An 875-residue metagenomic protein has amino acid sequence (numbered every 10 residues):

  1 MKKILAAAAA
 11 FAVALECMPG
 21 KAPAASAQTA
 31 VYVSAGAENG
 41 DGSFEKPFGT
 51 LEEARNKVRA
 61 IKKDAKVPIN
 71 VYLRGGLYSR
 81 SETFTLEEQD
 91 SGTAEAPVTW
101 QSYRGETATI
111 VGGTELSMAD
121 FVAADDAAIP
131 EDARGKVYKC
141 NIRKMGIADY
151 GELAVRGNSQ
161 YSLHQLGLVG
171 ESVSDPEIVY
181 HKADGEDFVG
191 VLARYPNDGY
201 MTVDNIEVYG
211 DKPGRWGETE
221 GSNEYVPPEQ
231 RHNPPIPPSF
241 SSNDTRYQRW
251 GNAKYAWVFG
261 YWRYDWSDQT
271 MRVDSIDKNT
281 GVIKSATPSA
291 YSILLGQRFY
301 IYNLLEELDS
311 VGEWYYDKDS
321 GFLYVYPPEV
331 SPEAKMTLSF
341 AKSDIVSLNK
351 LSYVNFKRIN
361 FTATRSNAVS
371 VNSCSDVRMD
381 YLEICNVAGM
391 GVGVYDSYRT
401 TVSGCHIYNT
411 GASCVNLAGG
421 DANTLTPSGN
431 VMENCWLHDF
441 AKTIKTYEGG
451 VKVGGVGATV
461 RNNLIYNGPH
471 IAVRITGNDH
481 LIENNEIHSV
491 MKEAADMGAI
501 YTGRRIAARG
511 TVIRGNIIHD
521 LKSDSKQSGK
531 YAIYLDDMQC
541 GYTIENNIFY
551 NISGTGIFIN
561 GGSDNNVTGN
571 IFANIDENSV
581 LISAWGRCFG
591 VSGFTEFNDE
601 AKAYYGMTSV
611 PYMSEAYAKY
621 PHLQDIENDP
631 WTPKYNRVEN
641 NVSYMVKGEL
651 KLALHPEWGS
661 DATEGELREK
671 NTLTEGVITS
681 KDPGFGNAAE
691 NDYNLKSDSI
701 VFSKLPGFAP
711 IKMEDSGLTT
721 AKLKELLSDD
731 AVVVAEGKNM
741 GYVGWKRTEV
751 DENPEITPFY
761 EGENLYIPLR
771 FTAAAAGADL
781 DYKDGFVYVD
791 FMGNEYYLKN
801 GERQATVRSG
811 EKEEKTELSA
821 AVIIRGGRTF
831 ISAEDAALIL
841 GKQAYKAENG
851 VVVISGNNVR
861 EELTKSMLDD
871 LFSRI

Functional and structural regions predicted by a protein language model:
L15-Q28: Sec-dependent signal peptide cleavage junction
T29, V67-I69, E82, A96-V98 (+21 more regions): The right-handed parallel beta-helix/beta-solenoid scaffold, focusing on the short coil/turn and N-cap positions
A35-S373, R378, V591-S609, M613 (+4 more regions): Extracellular polysaccharide-degrading/modifying enzymes targeting complex plant/algal/animal polysaccharides
Y72, T85, T99-Q101, T109-V111 (+21 more regions): Extracellular beta-strand solenoid repeats
S81-Q89, E95-T99, T543-Y550, D564-E690: Predominantly extracellular beta-rich ligand-binding scaffolds that present long acidic/polar faces for carbohydrate
E82-T83, R365-S370, A388-Y395, G411-L417 (+7 more regions): Short glycine/acidic-rich loop motifs that flank beta-strands on beta-rich extracellular proteins
S352-T362, S375-A388, Y398-A412, T424-A441 (+9 more regions): Right-handed parallel beta-helix
S728-I875: Primary recognition of N-terminal secretory signal peptides and signal-anchoring hydrophobic helices
